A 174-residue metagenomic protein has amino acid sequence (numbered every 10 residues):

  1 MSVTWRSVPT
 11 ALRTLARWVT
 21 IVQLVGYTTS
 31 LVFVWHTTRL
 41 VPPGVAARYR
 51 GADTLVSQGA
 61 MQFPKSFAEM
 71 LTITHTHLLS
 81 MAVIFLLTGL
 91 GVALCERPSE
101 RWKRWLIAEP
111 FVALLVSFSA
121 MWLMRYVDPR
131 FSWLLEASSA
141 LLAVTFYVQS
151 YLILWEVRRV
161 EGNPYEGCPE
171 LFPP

Functional and structural regions predicted by a protein language model:
S2-Q62, F67-E69, G91-L94, W105-L123 (+1 more regions): Polytopic transmembrane helical bundles with strong interfacial aromatic enrichment
K65-V83: A loop-to-helix transmembrane entry motif
L78-E96: Transmembrane alpha-helical segments in integral membrane proteins
P98-W102: Membrane-helix interface segments
L123-L135: Extracellular/periplasmic helix-loop-helix junctions in multi-pass membrane proteins
